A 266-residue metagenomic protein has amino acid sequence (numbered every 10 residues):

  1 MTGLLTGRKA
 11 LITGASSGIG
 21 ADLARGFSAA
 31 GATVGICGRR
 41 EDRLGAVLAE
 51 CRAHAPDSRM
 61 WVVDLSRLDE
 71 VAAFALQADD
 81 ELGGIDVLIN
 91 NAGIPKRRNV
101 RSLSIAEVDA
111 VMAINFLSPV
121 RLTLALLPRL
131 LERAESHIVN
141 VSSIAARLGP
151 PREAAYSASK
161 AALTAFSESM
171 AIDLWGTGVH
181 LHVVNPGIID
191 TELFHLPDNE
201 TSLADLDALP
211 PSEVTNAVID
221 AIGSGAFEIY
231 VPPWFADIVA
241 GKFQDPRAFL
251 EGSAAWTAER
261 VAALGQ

Functional and structural regions predicted by a protein language model:
K9, S16-S17: Conserved glycine-rich cofactor-binding loop
A32-V47: Conserved glycine-rich Rossmann-like NAD(P)H-binding loop of the short-chain dehydrogenase/reductase
D42, V62-A73, I105: The beta1-alpha1 cofactor-binding region of Rossmann-like NAD(H)/NADP(H)-dependent oxidoreductases
N99-V100, S104-A110: Substrate-binding pocket helix/loop in short-chain dehydrogenase/reductase
T123, S159: Active-site helix of classical SDR
S143: Residue(s) in the substrate-gating loop at a strand-loop-helix junction that position the organic substrate next
V183, N199-I238: C-terminal helical subdomain
